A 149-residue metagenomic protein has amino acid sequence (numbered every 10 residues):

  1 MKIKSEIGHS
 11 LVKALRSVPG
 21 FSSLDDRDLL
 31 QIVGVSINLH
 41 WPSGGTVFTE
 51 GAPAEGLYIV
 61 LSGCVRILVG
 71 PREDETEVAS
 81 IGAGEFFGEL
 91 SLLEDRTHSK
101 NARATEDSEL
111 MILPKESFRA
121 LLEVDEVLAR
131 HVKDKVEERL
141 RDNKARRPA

Functional and structural regions predicted by a protein language model:
M1-A149: Cytosolic regulatory regions built on CNB/CRP/Popeye-like sensor folds
